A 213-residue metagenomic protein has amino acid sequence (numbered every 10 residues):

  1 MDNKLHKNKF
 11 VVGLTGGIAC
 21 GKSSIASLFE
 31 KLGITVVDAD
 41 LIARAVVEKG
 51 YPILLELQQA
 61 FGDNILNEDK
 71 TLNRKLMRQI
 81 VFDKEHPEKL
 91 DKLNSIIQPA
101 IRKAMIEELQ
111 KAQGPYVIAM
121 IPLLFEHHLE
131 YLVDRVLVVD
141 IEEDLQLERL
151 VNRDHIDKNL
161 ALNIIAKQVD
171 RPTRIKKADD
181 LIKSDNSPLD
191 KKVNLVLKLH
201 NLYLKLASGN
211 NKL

Functional and structural regions predicted by a protein language model:
D2-H6, E107-E108, A112-Y116, E130-V139 (+3 more regions): NTP-dependent small-molecule kinase module
D2-L41: Walker A (P-loop) phosphate-binding motif
S24-S27, V37-E48, D63, N152 (+2 more regions): N-terminal polybasic phosphate/anion-binding patch
L32, L54-Q58, E143-V151, K158 (+1 more regions): An amphipathic alpha-helix signature
D40, L93, I118, I182: Residue-level signal for inorganic ion chemistry
L41-Q113: ATP-dependent small-molecule kinase phosphotransfer cores that center on conserved nucleotide phosphate-binding segments
R102-K103, V117-P122, L162-K167: Short gly/ser/thr-rich secondary-structure transition/capping motifs
E126-H128: Charged, compositionally biased, marginally structured helical/coil segments
